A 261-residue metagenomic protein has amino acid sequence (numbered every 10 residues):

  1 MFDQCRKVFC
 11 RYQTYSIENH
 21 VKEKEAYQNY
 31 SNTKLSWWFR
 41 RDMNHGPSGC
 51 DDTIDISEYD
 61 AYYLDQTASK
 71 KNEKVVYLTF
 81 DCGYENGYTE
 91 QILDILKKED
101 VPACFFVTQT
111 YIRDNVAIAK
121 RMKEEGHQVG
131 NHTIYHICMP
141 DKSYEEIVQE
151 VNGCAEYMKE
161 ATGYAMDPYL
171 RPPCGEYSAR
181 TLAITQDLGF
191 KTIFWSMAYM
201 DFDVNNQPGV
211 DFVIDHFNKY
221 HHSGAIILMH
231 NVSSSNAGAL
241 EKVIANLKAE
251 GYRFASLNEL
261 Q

Functional and structural regions predicted by a protein language model:
M1-T79, E85-Q91, K98, D114 (+2 more regions): N-terminal pre-catalytic segment of deacetylase/amide-hydrolase enzymes
D52-K142, E146, E150-K159, Y164-D167 (+1 more regions): Active-site beta->alpha N-cap acidic-glycine motif
D81, L96, V129, L170-P173 (+3 more regions): Divalent metal-coordination and catalytic microenvironments
E85-Y88, R113, H136-I137, E176-A179 (+2 more regions): Active-site environment of divalent metal-dependent phosphoester hydrolases
Q128-Y135, G175, M229-V232: Histidine-centered catalytic micro-motifs
E176, T181-Y220, Y252-Q261: His/Asp/Glu-enriched short active-site or ligand-binding loop at hydrolase and phosphoryl-transfer sites
H222-N258: Catalytic grooves of carbohydrate-active enzymes
